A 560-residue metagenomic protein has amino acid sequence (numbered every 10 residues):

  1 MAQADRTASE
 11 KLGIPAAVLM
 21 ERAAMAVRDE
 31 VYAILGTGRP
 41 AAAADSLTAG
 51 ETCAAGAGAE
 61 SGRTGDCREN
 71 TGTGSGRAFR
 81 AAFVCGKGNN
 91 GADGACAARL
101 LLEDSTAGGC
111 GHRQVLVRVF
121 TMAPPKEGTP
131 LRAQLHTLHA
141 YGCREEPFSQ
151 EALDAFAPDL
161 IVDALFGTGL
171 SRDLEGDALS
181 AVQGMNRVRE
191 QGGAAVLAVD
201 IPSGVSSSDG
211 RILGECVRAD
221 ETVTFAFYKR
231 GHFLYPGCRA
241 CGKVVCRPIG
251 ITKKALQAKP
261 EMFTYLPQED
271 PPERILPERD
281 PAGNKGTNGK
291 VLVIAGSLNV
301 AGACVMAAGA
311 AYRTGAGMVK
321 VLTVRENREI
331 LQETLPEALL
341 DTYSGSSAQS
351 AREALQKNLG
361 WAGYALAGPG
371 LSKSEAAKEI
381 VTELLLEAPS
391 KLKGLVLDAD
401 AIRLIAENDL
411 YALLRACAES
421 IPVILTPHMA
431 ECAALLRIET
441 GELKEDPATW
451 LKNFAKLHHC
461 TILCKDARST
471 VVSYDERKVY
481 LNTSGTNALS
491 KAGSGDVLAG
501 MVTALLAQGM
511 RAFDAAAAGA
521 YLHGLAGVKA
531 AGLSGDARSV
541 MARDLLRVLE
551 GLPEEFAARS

Functional and structural regions predicted by a protein language model:
M1-T121, G128, R132, E221 (+3 more regions): Small-residue (G/A/S/T)-rich helix-start motifs and N-terminal tracts that mark the onset
T129, Q150, L165: Short amphipathic alpha-helical segment within the helicase RecA-like ATPase core that mediates nucleic-acid
A133-L138: Conserved nucleotide-cofactor-binding alpha/beta core module
C143-R144, C460: Short aromatic/hydrophobic-glycine micro-motifs
R144-A157, E353-K357: Short acidic low-complexity segments
E151, I201-S207, R230, S347-A348 (+1 more regions): Short acidic loop-to-helix transition motifs that present clustered carboxylates
L153-D159, C216, L359-G360, A418: A short, aliphatic-rich alpha-helical micro-motif
P158-L160, L165-E261: Internal gly/pro-rich beta-alpha loop/helix module that stabilizes soluble enzyme cofactors or their anionic handles
